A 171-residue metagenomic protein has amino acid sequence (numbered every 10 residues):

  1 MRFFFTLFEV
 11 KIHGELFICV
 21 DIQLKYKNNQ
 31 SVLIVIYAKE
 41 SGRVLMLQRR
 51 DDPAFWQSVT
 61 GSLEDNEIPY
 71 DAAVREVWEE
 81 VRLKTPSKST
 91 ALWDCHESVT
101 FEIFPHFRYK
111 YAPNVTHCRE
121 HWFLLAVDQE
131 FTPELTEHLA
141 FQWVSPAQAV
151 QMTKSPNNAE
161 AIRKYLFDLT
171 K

Functional and structural regions predicted by a protein language model:
M1-V20: N-terminal amphipathic/basic-hydrophobic helices that include classical n-h-c signal peptides and signal-anchor
C19-V44, D65: Conserved N-terminal beta-strand and adjoining loop/helix that marks the start of the Nudix/MutT-like hydrolase domain
L24-Y26, I36, P113-V115, T132-E134: Short secondary-structure boundary/capping segments
Y37-K39, Q48, A126: A generic structural motif
G42-P86: Conserved Nudix-box catalytic region and its N-terminal flanking loop in Nudix hydrolases and closely related
Q57, H117, W143: Short aromatic/basic micro-patch
L83-E130: Active-site segment of metal-dependent pyrophosphate-handling enzymes, primarily the Nudix hydrolase catalytic core
E120-R163: NUDIX/MutT-family hydrolases
